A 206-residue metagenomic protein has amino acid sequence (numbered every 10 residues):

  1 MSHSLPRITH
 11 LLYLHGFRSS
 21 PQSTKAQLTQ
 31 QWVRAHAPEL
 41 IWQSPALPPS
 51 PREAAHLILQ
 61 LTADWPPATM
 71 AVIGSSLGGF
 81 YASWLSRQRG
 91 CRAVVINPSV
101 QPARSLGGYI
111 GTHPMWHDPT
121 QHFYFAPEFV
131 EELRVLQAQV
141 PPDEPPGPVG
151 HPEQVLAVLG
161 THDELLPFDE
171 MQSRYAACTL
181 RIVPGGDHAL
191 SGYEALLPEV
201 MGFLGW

Functional and structural regions predicted by a protein language model:
L5-P6, D64-A68, G150-H151, L204-W206: Glycine-rich phosphate-binding loop signature in dinucleotide/nucleotide-binding domains
P6-P67, H188: Active-site catalytic motif of lipid deacylating hydrolases and related acyltransferases
H10, T69-A71, R92: Structural motif
H15-S19, S76, T161: Active-site glycine-rich loops that stabilize anionic/oxyanionic intermediates across multiple enzyme folds
I73-A82: Gly/Ala-rich beta-loop-alpha elbow adjacent to hydrolase catalytic centers
L85-R89: Aromatic pocket-lining residues of Rossmann-like dinucleotide-binding sites
R92-W206: The alpha/beta-hydrolase serine catalytic core
